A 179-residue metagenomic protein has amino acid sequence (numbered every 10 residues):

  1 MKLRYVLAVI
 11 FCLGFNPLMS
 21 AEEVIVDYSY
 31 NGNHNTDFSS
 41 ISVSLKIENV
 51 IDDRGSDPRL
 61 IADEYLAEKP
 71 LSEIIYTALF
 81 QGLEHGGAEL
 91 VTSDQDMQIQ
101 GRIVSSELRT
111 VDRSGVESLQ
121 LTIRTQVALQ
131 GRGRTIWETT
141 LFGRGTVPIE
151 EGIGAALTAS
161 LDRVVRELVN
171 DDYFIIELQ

Functional and structural regions predicted by a protein language model:
M1-L7: Bacterial N-terminal signal peptides that target proteins for export
L7, S39-I41, Q95: A short, polar/charged loop/turn motif at coil->beta-strand junctions and beta-hairpin connectors
A8-N16: Bacterial N-terminal signal peptides
N16-E73, Y173-Q179: A structural "domain/chain start" motif
E22-Y28, G86-I136, F142-E151: Surface-exposed short loop/turn segments
P58-L71, Q130-L178: Short secondary-structure boundary motifs at beta->alpha junctions and helix caps
I75, L79-G87, E107-T110, L168 (+2 more regions): Sec/Tat-exported extracytoplasmic proteins
